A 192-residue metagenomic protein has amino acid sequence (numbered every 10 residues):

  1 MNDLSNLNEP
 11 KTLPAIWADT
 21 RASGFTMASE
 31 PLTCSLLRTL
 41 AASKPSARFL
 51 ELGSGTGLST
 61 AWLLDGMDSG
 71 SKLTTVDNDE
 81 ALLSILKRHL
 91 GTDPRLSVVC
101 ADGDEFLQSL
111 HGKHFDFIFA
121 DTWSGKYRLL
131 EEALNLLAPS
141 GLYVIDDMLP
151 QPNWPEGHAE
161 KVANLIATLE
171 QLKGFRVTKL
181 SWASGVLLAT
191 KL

Functional and structural regions predicted by a protein language model:
M1-F117, G125-V144, M148-L192: A short alpha-helical cap/connector motif
T122: Glycine-rich, N-terminal phosphate-binding loop of Rossmann-like dinucleotide-binding domains
